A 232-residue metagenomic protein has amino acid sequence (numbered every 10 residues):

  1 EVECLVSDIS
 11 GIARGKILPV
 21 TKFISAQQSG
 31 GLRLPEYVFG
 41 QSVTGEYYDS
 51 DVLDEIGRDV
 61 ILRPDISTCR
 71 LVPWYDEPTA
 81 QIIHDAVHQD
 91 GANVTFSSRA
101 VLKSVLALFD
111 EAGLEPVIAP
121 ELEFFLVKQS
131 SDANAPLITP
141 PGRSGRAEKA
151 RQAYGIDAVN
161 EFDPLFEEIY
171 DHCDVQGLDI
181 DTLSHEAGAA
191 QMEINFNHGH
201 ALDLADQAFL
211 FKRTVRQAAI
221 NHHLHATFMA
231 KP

Functional and structural regions predicted by a protein language model:
E1-T182, L204, L224: ATP/Mg2+-dependent ligation/transfer catalytic cores
V6, F196, F228-A230: Active-site proximal loops enriched in glycine and acidic residues that flank catalytic Cys/His/Asp and coordinate
H88, K128, H198-H200, A230-P232: Short, flexible loop/turn elements at secondary-structure junctions
L122, E186-I194: Short, conserved phosphate-binding/catalytic loop or strand-edge motifs used in phosphoryl-/nucleotidyl-transfer
S184-H185, H198: Histidine-centered active-site/metal-ligand motif
Q191, L204-P232: Acidic, glycine-rich loop-and-beta core segments that form the ion-binding/anion-interacting portion of active sites
I194, G199-L204: Terminal, regulation- and interaction-focused segments at domain boundaries
